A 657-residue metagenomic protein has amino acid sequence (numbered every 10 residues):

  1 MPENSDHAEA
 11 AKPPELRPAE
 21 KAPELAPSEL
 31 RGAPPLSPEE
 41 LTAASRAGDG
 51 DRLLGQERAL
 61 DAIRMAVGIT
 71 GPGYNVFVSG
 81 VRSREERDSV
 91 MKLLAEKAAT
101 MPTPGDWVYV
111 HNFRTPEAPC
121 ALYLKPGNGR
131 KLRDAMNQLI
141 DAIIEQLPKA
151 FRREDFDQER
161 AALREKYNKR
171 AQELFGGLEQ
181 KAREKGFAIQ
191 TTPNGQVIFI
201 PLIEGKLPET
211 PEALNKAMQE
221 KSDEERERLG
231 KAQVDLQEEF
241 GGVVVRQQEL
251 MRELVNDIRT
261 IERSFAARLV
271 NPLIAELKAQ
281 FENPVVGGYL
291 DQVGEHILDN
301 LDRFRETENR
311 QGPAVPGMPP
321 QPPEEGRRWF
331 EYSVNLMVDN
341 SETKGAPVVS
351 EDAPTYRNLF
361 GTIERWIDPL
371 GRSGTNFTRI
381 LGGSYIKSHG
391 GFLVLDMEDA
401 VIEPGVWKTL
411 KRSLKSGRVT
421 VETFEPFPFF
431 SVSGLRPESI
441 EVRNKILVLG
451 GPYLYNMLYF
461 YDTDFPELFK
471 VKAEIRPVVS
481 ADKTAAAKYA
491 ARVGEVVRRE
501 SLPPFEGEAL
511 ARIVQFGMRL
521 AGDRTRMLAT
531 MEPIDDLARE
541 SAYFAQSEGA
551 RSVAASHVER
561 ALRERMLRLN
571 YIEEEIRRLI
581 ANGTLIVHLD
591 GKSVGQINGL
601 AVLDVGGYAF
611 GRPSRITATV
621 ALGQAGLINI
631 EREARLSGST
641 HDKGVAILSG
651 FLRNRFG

Functional and structural regions predicted by a protein language model:
M1-G657: Non-catalytic accessory segments flanking P-loop/AAA+ NTPase cores
